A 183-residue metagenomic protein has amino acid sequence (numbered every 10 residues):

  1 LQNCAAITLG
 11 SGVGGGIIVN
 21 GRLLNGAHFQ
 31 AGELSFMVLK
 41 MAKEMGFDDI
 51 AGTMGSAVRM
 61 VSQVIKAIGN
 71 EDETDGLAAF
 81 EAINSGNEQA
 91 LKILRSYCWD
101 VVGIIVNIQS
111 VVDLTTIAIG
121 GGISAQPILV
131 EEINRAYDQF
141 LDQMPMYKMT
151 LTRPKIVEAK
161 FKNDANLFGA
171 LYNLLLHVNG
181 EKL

Functional and structural regions predicted by a protein language model:
L1-D48, N166-L183: Phosphate-binding/catalytic loop of phosphoryl-transfer enzymes
M41-L183: ATP-binding/phosphotransfer module of carbohydrate and carboxylate kinases, centering on a glycine-rich
